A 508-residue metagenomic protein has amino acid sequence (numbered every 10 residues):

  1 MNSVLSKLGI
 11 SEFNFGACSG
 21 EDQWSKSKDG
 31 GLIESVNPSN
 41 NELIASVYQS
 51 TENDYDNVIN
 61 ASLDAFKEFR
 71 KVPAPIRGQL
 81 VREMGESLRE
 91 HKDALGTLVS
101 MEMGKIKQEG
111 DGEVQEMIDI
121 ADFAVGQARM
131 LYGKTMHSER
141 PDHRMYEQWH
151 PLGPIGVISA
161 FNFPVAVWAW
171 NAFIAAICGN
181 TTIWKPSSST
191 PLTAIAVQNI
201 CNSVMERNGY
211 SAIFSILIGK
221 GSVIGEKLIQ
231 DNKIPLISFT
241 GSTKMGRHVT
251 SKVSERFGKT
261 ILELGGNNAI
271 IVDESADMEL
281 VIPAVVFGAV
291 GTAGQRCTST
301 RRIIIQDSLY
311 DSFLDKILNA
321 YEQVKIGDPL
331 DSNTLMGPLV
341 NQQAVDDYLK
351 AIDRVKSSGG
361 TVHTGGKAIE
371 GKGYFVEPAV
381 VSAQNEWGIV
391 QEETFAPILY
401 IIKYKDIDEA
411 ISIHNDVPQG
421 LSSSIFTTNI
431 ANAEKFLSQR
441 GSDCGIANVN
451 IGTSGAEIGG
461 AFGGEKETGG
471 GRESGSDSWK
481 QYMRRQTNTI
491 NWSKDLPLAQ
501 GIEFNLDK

Functional and structural regions predicted by a protein language model:
M1-S39: Hydrophobic face of amphipathic alpha-helices that form TPR/SEL1-like repeat modules and related alpha-solenoid
G30-I33, T300, L421: Short loop/turn microsegments at loop-to-beta-strand junctions
N40-A45, Y210, I234, I271 (+3 more regions): Conserved C-terminal structural/oligomerization subdomain of aldehyde/semialdehyde dehydrogenase
N41, R77, V99, G179 (+8 more regions): Residue-level signal for inorganic ion chemistry
E42-L131, D142: Glycine-rich loop-to-alpha-helix module at the N-terminal edge of alpha/beta enzyme cores
I44-S50, A65-K71, V157, I270-D273 (+5 more regions): Short, well-ordered beta-strand elements within core beta-sheets of diverse protein domains
G133-L280, Y404: Rossmann-like NAD(P) dinucleotide-binding subdomain of oxidoreductase/dehydrogenase enzymes
S203, K244-Q384, I407, S412 (+3 more regions): ALDH superfamily catalytic-core signature
